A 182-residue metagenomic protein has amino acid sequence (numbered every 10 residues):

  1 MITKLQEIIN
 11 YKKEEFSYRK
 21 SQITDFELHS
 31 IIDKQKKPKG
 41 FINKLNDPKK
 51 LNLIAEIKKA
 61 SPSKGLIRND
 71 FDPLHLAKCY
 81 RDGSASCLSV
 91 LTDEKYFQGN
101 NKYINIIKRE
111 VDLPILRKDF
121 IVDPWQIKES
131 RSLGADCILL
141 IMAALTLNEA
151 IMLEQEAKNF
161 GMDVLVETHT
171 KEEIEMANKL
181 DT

Functional and structural regions predicted by a protein language model:
M1-I115, V122, E156-D181: Conserved N-terminal beta1-alpha1 strand-loop-helix module at the mouth
T92, L113-Q126, S132-M142, L153-Q155: Glycine- and Gly-Pro-enriched alpha-helical subdomains that act as flexible, kink-prone "lid/hinge" or packing modules
L139-I141, L145, E149-M162, V166: Conserved catalytic cores of soluble enzyme domains, especially glycine-rich substrate-binding beta-alpha loops
